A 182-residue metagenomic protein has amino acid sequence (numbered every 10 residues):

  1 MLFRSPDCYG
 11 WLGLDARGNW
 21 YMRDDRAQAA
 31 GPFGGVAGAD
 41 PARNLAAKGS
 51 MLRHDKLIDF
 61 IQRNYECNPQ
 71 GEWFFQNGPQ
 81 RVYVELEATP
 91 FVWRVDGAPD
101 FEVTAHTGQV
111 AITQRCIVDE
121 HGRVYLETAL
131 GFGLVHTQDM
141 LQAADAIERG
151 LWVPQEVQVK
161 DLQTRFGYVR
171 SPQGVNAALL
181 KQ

Functional and structural regions predicted by a protein language model:
P6-C8, P69: Residues that act as N-cap/strand-start positions at coil-to-secondary-structure junctions
W11: Short, surface-exposed charged micro-motifs
N19-R23, A30-F91: Short, well-structured hydrophobic secondary-structure segments
C67, T89-P90, A98-A111, R115: Conserved catalytic/coupling modules of large nucleotide/cofactor-utilizing molecular machines
F74, R81-W93, P99-V103, L134-L141: Charge-rich alpha-helical segments
T104-Q182: Glycine-rich, aromatic-bearing surface loops/beta-hairpins
